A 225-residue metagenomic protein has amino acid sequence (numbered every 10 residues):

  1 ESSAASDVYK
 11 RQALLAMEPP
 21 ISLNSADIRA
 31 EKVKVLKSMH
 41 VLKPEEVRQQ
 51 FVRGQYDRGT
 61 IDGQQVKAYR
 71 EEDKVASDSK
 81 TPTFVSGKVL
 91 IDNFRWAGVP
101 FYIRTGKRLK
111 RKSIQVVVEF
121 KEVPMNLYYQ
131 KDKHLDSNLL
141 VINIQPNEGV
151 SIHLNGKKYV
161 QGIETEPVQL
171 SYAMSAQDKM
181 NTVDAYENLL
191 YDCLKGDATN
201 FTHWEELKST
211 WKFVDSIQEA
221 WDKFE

Functional and structural regions predicted by a protein language model:
E1-A5, Y9: Single conserved hydrophobic/aromatic residue that forms the stacking wall/gate of nucleotide- or nucleobase-binding
S2, T81, T210: Ser/Thr-centric signal marking residues that sit in or immediately flank functional binding/regulatory motifs
S3, V99, H203: Phosphate-binding beta-loop-alpha motif at adenosine-nucleotide cofactor sites
S6, T105, F120-V123, L154 (+1 more regions): Residues immediately flanking
R11, F84-S86, R111-V118, L135-E225: C-terminal helical cap and adjacent loop that interface with cofactors, partners, or active-site loops
R11-W96: Long, low-complexity segments enriched in small/aliphatic residues
I21-R29, N126-H134, K157-Q161, L194-G196: Noncatalytic linker/hinge segments flanking ATPase motor cores
E71-K74, K80, V85-D136, I142-N143: Hydrophobic-cavity lipid-handling domains and compact docking modules
